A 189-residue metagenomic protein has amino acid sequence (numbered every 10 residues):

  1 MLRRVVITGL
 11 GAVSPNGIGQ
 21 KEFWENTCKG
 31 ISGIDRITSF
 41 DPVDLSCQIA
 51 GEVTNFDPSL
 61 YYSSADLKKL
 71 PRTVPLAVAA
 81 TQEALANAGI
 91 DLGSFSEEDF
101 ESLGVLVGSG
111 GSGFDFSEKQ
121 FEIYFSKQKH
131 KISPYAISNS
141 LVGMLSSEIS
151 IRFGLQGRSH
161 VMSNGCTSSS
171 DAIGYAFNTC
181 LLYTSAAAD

Functional and structural regions predicted by a protein language model:
M1-G157, N178-L181: Conserved "HGTGT" condensation-loop signature of ketosynthase/thiolase-family condensing enzymes that catalyze
V6-T8, C166, A186: Short conserved micro-motifs on helix faces and helix-strand junctions that flank and scaffold key functional residues
R158-N164: Short loop-beta-helix segment that forms the pyridoxal 5′-phosphate
S169: Short conserved active-site loop signatures built around small residues
A172: Active-site histidine-anchored catalytic micro-motif
Y183-D189: Conserved small/polar residues in nucleotide/adenosyl-binding loops
